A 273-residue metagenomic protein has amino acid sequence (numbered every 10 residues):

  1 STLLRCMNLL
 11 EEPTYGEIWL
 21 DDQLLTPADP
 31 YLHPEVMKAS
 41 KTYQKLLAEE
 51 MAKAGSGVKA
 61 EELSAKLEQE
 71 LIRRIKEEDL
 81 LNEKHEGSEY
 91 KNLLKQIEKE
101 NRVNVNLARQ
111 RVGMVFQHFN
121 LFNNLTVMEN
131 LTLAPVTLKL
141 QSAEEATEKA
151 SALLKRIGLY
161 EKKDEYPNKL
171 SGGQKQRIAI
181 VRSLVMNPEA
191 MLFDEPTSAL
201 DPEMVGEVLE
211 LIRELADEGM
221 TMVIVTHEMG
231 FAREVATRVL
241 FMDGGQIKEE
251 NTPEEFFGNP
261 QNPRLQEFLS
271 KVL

Functional and structural regions predicted by a protein language model:
N8: Helix-to-loop junction immediately C-terminal to a conserved catalytic motif
G16-P27, K84, S88-N92: Conserved ABC transporter NBD signature motif
M128-T137, T147, S151: Short helical segment in ABC ATPase nucleotide-binding domains corresponding to the A-loop/adjacent helical element
E165-N168, M186, E218: Conserved signature/switch motifs of ABC ATPase nucleotide-binding domains
M191-D194: Catalytic Walker B motif of ABC-type/P-loop ATPase nucleotide-binding domains
E250-N251: ABC ATPase "signature
